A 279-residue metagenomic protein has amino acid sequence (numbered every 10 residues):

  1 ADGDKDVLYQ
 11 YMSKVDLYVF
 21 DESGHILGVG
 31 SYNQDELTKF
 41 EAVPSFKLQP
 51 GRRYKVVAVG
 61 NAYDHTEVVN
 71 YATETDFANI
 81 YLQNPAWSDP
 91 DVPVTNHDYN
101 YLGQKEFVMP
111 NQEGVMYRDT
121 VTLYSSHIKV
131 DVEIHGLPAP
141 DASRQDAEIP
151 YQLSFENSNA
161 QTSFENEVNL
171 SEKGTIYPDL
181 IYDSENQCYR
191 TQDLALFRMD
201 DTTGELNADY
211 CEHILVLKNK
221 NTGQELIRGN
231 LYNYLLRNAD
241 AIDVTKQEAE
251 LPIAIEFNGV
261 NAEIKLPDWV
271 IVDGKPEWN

Functional and structural regions predicted by a protein language model:
A1-Q10, I134-A142: Short amphipathic, basic-aromatic surface patches that mediate peripheral association with negatively charged
D2, E22, G51-R53, N61-Y63 (+9 more regions): Generic structural motif
K5, D16, H25-S126: Short, low-hydrophobicity acidic/polar segments
Y11-Y71, A142-D240, W278-N279: Tryptophan-paired
V56-A62, I128-D146, D243-I255: Repeat-unit-sized solenoid/scaffold elements
I80-S125, H135, G229-N279: Extracellular beta-sheet/turn segments enriched in Thr/Pro/Gly and aliphatic residues
W87-C188: A sequence/structural signal for flexible, mid-protein segments enriched in small/helix-disrupting residues
